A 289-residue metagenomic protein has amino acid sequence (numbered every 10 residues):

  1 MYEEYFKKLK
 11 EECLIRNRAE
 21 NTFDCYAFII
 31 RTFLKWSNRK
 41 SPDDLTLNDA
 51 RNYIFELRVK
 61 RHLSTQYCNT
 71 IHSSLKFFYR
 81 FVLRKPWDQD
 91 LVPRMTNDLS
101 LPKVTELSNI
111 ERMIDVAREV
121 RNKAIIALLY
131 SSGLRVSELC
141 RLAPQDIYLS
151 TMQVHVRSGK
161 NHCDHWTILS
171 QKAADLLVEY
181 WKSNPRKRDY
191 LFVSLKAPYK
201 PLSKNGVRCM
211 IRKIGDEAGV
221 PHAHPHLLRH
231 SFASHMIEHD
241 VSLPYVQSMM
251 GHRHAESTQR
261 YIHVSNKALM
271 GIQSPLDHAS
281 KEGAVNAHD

Functional and structural regions predicted by a protein language model:
M1-D289: Conserved catalytic core of the tyrosine transesterase superfamily
